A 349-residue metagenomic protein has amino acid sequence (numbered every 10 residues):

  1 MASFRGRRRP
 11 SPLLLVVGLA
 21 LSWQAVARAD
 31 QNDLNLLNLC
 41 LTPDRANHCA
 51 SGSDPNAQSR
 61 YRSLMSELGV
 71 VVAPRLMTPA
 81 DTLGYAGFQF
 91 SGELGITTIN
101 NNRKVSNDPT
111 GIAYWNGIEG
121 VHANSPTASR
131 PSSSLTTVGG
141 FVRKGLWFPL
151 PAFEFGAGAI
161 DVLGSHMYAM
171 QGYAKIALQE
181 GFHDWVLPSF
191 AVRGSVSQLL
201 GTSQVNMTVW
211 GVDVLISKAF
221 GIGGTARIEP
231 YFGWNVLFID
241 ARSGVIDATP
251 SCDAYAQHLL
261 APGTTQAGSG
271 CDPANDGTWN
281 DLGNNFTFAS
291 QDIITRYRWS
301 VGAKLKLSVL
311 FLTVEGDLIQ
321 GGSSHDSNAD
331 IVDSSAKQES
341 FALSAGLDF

Functional and structural regions predicted by a protein language model:
A29-G181: Transmembrane beta-barrel domains of Gram-negative outer membranes and organellar outer membranes
D30-C40, R45, I293, Y297-W299 (+1 more regions): Predominantly the C-terminal beta-signal and adjacent terminal strand-loop region of outer-membrane beta-barrel
V72, P79-D81, F90-G92, G140-L146 (+6 more regions): Residues on the lipid-exposed face of transmembrane beta-strands in outer-membrane beta-barrel proteins
G84-A86, S133-G140, H166-G172, N206-V212 (+3 more regions): Residues that define the transmembrane beta-barrel architecture of outer-membrane proteins
L94-T98, A157-S165, I176-L178, G194-L200 (+5 more regions): Transmembrane beta-strands of outer-membrane beta-barrel pores
R103-N107, S165-G172, G201-T208, A241-S251 (+1 more regions): Outer-membrane beta-barrel translocator domains and adjoining extracellular loop/strand segments of Gram-negative
P149-F155, G181-D184, I228, V309-T313: Repeated loop/turn-to-beta-strand initiation elements of outer-membrane beta-barrel proteins
A191-Q291, T295-G302: Detector for outer-membrane/organellar transmembrane beta-barrel domains, recognizing the amphipathic beta-strand
